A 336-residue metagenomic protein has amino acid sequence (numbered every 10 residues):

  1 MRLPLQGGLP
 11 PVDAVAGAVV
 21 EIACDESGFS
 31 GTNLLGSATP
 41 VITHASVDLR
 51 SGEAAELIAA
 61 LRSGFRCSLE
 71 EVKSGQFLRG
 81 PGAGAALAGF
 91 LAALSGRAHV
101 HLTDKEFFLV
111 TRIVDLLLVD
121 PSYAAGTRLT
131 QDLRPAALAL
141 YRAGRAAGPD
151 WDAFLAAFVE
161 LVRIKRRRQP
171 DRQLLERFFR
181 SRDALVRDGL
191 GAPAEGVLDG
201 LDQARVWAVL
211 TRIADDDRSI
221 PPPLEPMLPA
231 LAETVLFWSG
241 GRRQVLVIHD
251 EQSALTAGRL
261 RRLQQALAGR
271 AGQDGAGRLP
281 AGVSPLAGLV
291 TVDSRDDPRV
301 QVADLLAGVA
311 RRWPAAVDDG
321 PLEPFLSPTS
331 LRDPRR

Functional and structural regions predicted by a protein language model:
M1-R336: Phosphate-ester processing/binding pockets and catalytic centers
